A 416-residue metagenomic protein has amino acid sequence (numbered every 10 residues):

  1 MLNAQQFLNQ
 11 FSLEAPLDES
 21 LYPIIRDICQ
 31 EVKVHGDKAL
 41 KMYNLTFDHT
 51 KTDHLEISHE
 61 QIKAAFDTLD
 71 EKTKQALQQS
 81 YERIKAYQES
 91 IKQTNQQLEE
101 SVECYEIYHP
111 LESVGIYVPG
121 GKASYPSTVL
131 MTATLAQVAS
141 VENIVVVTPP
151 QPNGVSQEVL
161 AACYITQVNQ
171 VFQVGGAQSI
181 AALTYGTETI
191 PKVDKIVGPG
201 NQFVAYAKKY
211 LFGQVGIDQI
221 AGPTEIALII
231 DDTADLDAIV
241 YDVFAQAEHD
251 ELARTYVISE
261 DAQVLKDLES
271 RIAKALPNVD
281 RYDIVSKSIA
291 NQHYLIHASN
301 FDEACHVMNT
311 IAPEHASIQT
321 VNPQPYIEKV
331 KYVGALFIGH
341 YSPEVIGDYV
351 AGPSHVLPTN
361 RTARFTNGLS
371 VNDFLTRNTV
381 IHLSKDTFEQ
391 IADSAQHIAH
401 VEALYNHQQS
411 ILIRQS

Functional and structural regions predicted by a protein language model:
M1-E112: N-terminal Rossmann-like NAD(P)+-binding subdomain of aldehyde/semialdehyde dehydrogenases
M1-Q6, Q170-G175, L295-N300: Short acidic-hydrophobic, aromatic-tinged amphipathic segments that line or gate anion-handling sites
Q93-L98, G216, A253-I258, N278-I289 (+2 more regions): Flexible, glycine/charged-enriched surface loops at secondary-structure junctions
Q96-A161: Conserved small-residue-rich beta-alpha loop and adjacent elements that most often cradle the phosphate/pyrophosphate
Q167-A245, H249-R254: Conserved NAD(P)+-binding/catalytic subdomain of aldehyde/semialdehyde dehydrogenases
Q219-N291, L295: A conserved active-site cap/scaffold subdomain adjacent to cofactor or substrate pockets
N309-S416: C-terminal core of ALDH-fold dehydrogenases
